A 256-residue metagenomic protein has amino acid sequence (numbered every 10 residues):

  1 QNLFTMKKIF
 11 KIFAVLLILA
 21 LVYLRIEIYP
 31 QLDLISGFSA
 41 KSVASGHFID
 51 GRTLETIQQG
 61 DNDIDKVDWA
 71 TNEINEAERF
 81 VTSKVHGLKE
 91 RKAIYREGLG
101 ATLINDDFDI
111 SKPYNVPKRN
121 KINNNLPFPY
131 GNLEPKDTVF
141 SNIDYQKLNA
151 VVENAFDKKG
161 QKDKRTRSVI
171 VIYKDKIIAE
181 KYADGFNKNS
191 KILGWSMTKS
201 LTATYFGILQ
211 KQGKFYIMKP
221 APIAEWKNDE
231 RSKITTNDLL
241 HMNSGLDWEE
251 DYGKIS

Functional and structural regions predicted by a protein language model:
Q1-T5: Short, Lys/Arg-enriched N-terminal segments with co-localized hydrophobic residues within the first ~10-30 amino acids
K11-R25: Hydrophobic membrane-insertion alpha-helices, especially the h-region of bacterial N-terminal signal peptides
P30-R52: Alpha-helical transmembrane signal-anchor/signal-peptide segments
G37, I49-R91, R96, I104-F108: Membrane-embedded, hydrophobic transmembrane alpha-helices
S83, N149-F186: A short, well-structured edge-of-sheet supersecondary motif
V85-Q161: Non-catalytic propeptide/linker segments at domain boundaries
D175, I192-M218, L239: Active-site SXXK
K211-D247, D251: Active-site helix/loop module of the DD-peptidase/beta-lactamase fold, centered on the serine-lysine SxxK catalytic
